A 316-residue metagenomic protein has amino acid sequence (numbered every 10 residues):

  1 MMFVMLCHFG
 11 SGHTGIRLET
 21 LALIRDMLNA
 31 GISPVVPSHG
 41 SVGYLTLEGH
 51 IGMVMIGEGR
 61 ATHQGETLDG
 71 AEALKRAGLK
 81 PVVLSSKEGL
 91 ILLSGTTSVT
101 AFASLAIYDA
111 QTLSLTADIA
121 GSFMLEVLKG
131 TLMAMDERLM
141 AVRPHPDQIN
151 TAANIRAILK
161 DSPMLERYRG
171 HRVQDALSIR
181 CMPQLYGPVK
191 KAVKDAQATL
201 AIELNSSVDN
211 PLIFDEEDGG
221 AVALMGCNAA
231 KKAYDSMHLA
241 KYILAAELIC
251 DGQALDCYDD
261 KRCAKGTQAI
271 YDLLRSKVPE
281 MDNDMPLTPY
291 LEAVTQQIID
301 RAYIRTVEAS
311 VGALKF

Functional and structural regions predicted by a protein language model:
M1-T14: A glycine-rich phosphate/pyrophosphate-binding beta-strand-loop-alpha-helix module
F3-L6, I24-N29: Transmembrane helical cores of multi-pass ion-transport proteins
G12-H13, T20-L23, A30-G31, V35 (+1 more regions): C-terminal auxiliary extensions adjacent to catalytic cores
S38-G40: Cysteine-centered functional microenvironments
G43: Long C-terminal interaction/binding lobes of large macromolecular proteins
